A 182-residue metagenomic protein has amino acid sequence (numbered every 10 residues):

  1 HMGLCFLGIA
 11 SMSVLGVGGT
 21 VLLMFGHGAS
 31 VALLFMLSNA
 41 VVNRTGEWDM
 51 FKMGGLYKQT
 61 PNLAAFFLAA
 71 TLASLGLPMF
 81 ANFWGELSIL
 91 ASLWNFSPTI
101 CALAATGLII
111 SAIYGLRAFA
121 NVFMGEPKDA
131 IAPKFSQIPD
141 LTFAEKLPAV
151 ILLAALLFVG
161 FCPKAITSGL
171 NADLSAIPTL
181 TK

Functional and structural regions predicted by a protein language model:
H1-I138: Functional transmembrane alpha-helices
T60-N62, L116-K182: Cytoplasmic/organellar membrane-interface segments at the starts of transmembrane helices in multi-pass inner-membrane
